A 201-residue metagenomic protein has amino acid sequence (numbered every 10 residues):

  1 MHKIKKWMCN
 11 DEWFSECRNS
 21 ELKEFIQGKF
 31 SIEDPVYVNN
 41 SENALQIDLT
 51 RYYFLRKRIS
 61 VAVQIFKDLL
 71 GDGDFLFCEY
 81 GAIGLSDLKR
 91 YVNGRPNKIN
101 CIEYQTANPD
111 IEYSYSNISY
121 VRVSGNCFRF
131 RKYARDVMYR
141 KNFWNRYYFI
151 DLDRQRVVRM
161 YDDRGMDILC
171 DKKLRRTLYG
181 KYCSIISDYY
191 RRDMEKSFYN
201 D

Functional and structural regions predicted by a protein language model:
M1-R140: Extended, low-hydrophobicity segments enriched in charged/polar residues
L70, M138, N142, C183-I186 (+1 more regions): Generic secondary-structure transition motif, activating predominantly at the C-termini of alpha-helices
K132-K141, I168, F198-D201: A short, terminal or domain-edge coil/loop segment
F149-D201: Alpha-helical oligomerization segments
